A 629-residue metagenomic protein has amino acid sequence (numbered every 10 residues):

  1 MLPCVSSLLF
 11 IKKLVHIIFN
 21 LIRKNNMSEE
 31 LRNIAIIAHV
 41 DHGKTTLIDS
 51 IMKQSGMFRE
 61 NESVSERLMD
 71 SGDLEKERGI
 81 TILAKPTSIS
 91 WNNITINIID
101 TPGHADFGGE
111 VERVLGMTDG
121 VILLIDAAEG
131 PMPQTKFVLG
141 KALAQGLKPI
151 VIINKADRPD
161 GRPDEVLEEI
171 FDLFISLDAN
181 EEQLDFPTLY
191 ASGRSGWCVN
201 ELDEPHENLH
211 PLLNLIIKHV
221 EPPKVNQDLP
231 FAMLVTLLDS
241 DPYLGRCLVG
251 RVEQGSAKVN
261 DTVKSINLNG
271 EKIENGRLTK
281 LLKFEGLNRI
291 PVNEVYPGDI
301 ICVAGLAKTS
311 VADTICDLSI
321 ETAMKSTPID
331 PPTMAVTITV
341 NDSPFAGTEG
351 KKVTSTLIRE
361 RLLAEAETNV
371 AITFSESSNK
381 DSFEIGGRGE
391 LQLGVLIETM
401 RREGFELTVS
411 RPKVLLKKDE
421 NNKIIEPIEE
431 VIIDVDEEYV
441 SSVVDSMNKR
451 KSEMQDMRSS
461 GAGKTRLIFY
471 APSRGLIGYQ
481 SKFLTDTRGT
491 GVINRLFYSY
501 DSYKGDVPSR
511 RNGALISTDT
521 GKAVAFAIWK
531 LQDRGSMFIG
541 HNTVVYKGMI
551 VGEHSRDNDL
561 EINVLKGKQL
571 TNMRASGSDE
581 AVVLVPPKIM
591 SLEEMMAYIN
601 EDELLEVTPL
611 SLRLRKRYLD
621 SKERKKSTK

Functional and structural regions predicted by a protein language model:
F19, N25-I125, E129, E169 (+1 more regions): P-loop NTPase switch module centered on the Walker A-proximal segment
E29-I34, V40, P131, K136-F137 (+13 more regions): Conserved structured catalytic cores and adjacent interaction surfaces of nucleotide-binding/hydrolyzing enzymes
S63-R67, L177-L189, P223-L234, G270-L282 (+9 more regions): Interdomain boundary/hinge elements
A105, M117-K136, P149-I150, A156-D164: Conserved Switch II/interswitch segment of TRAFAC-class P-loop GTPases
V121-L124, G146-K155, D178-A191: Conserved beta-strand/loop subsegment of P-loop NTPase cores
P159-I217: Canonical P-loop GTPase G-domain recognition
A232-V336, A346-T348, N512, G521-T571 (+2 more regions): Conserved nucleotide-binding/hydrolysis modules and their immediate coupling elements across P-loop/ASCE NTPase motors
